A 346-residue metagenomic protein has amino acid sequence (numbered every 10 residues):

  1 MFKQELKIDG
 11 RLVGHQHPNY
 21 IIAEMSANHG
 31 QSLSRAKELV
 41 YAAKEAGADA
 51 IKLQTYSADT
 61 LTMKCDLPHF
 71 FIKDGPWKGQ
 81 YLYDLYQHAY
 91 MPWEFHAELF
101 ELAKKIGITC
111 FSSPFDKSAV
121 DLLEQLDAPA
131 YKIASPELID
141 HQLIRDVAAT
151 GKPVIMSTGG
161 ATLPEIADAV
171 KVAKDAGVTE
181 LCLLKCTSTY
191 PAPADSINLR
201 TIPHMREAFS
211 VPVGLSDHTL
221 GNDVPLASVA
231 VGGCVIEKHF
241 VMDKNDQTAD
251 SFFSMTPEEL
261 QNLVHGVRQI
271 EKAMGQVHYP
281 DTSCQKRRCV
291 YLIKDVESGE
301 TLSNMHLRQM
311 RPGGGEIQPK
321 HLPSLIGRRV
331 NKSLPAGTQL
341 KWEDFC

Functional and structural regions predicted by a protein language model:
M1-C346: Catalytic cores and adjacent flexible loops of soluble metabolic enzymes that perform enolate/carbanion chemistry on
